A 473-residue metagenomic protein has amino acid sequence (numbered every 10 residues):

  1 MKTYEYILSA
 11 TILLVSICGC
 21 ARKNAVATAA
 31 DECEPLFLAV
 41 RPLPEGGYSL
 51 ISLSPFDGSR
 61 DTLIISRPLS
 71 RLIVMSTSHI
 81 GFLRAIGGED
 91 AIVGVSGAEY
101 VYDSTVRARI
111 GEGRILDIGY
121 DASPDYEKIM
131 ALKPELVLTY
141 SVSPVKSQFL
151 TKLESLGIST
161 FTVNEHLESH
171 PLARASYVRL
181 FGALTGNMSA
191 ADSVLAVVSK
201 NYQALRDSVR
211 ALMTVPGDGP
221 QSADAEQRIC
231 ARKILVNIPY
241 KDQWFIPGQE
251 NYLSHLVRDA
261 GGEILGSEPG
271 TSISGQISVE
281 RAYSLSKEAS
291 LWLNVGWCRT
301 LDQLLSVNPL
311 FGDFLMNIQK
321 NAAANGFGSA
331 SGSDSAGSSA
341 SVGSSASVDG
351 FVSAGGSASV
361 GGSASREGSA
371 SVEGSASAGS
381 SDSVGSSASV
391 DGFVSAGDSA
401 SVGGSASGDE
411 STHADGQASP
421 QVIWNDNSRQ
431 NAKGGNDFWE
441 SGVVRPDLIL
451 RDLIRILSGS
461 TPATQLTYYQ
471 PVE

Functional and structural regions predicted by a protein language model:
M1-A27: Bacterial Sec-dependent N-terminal signal peptides
G19-L69, S338, S380, S458-E473: N-terminal hydrophobic or amphipathic helices and topogenic motifs
Y48-D57, I65-A131, L136-S143: A short, structured surface patch at a secondary-structure boundary
E135-Y140, V145-Q243, S267, Q276 (+2 more regions): Extracytoplasmic substrate-binding proteins
K200, L205-L212, R228-V307: Flexible, glycine-rich surface segments
I273-R281, L285-G326, A414-T461: C-terminal soluble interaction/assembly domains
F327-A414: Long, intrinsically disordered low-complexity tandem-repeat segments
